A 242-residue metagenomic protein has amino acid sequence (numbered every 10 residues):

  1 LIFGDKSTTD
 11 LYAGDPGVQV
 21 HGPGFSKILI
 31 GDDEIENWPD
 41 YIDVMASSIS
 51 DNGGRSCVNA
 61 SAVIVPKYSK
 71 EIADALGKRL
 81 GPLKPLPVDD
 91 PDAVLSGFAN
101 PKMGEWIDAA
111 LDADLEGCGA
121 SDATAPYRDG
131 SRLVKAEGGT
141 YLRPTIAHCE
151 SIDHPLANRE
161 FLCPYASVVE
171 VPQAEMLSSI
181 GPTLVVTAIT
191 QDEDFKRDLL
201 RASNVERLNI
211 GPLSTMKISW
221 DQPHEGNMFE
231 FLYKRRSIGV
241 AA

Functional and structural regions predicted by a protein language model:
L1: N-terminal Rossmann-like NAD(P) cofactor-binding module of classical short-chain dehydrogenase/reductase
G4-S151: ALDH superfamily catalytic-core signature
I42, A46-S47, V65, K78-G81 (+1 more regions): Conserved C-terminal structural/oligomerization subdomain of aldehyde/semialdehyde dehydrogenase
